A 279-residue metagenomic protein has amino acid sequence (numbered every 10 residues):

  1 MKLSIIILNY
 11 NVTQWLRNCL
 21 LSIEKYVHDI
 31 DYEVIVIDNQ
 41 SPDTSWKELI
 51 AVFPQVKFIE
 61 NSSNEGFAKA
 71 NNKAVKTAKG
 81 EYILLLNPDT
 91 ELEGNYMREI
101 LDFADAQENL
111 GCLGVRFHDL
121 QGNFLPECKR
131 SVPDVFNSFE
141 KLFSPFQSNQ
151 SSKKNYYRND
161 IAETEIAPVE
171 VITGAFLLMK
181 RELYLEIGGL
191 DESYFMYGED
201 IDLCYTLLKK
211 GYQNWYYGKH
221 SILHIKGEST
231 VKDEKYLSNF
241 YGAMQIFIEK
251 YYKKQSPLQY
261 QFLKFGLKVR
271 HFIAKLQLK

Functional and structural regions predicted by a protein language model:
T13, S22, D38-K47, S63: A conserved acidic beta->alpha catalytic loop
L21-D31: Short, acidic, metal-binding catalytic loop of nucleotide-sugar glycosyltransferases
E60-A78: Glycine-rich, basic loop-to-helix element that forms the pyrophosphate-binding segment of sugar-nucleotide handling
I83: Short aromatic/hydrophobic "clamp" motif used to bind/position activated sugar donors
G94-E127: Conserved donor NDP-sugar-binding/catalytic core segment of glycosyltransferases
V132-V169: Short, flexible, basic/aromatic active-site loop/helix in glycosyltransferases
I161-S221: A short, conserved alpha-helix in the catalytic core of glycosyltransferases
Y205-K279: Active-site-adjacent helix/loop segment of glycosyltransferases that harbors family-specific signature motifs
